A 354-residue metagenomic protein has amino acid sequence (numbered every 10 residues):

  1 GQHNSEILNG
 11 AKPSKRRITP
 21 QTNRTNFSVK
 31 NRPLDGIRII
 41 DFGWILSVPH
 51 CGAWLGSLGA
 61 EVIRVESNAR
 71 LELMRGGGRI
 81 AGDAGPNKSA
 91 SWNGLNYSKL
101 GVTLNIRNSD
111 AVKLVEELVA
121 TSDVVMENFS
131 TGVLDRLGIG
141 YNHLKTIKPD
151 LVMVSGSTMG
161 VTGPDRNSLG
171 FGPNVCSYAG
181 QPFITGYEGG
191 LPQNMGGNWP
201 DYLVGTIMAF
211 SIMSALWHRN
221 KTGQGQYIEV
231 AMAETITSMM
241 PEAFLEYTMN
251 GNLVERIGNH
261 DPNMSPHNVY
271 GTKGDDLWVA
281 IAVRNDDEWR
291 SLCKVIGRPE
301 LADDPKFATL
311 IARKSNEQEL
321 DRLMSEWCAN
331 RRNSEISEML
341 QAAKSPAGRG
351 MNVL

Functional and structural regions predicted by a protein language model:
H3, P173-C176, L203-I207, D261 (+3 more regions): Conserved active-site and cofactor/substrate-binding residues in soluble primary-metabolism enzymes
H3-K221: N-terminal helix-loop segment corresponding to the beta1-alpha1 unit of nucleotide/adenylate-binding folds
I40, V154, G225-A233, E338-M339: Beta-strand segments within the central parallel beta-sheet cores of soluble alpha/beta enzyme folds
D83, W92, V254-P262, N268-V269 (+1 more regions): Short Gly/Pro-enriched turn/cap motifs at secondary-structure boundaries
V161, G190-N198, N220-I236, R256-P262 (+2 more regions): Conserved Rossmann-fold dehydrogenase catalytic segment
N198-M213, M232-M240, R284, E288: Mid-domain beta-loop-alpha active-site segment that forms a flexible, acidic cofactor/metal-binding surface
G205-G225, S238-G251, C293-E300: Oxidoreductase and adenylate-handling cofactor-binding alpha/beta cores
P266-G350, L354: Aromatic-enriched alpha-helical interface/lid elements that frame and gate functional surfaces
